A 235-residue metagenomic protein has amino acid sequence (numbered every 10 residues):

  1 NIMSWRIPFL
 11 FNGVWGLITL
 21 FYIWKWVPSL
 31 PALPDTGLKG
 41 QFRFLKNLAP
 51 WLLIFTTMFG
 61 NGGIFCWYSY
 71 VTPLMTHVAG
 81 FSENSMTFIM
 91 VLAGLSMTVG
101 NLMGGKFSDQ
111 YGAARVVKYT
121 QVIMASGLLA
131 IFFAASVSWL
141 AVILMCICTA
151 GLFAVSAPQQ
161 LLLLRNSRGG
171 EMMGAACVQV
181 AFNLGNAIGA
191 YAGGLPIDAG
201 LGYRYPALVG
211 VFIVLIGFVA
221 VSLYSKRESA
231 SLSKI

Functional and structural regions predicted by a protein language model:
N1-V14, L195-V214: A membrane-interface helix-boundary motif in multi-pass transporters
N1-V27, Y70, L74: Helix-loop-helix hairpin linking two adjacent transmembrane segments in secondary transporters
I23-W24, V211-I235: Multi-pass alpha-helical transporter architecture, strongest for 12-TM Major Facilitator/SLC carriers used
W26-T56: Juxtamembrane intracellular "pre-TM" segments in multi-pass secondary transporters
A49-V91, L95-N101: Extracytoplasmic gate region of multi-pass secondary transporters
G100-A113, I197-D198: Helix-to-loop junctions at the C-terminal end of transmembrane segments in multipass secondary transporters
A114-Q159: C-terminal transmembrane helical hairpin of 12-TM major facilitator-type secondary transporters
R165-Y203, G210: A late C-terminal transmembrane helix in Major Facilitator Superfamily
